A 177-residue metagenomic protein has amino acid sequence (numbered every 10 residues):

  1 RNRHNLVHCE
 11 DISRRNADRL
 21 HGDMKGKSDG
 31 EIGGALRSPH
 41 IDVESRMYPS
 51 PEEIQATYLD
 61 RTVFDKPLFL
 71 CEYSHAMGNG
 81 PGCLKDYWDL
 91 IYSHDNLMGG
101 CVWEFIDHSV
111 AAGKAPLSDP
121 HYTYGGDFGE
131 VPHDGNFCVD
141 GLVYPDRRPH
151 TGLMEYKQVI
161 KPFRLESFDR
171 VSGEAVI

Functional and structural regions predicted by a protein language model:
R1-V176: Extended substrate-binding grooves/exosites of carbohydrate-active enzymes
